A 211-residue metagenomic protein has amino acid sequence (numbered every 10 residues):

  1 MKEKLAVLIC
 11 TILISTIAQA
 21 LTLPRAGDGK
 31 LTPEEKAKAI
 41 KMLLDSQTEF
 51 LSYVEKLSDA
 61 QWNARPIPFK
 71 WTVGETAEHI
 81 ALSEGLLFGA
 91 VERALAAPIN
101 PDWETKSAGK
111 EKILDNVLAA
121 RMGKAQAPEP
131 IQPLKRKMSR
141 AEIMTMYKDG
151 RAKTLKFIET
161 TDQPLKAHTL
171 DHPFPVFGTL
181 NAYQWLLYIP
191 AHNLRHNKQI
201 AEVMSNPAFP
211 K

Functional and structural regions predicted by a protein language model:
M1-L5: Positively charged n-region of N-terminal signal peptides that target proteins for export
V7-A18: Bacterial N-terminal signal peptides
A20-K38, G89-M146, D171, F177 (+1 more regions): Short, helix-capping/interhelical loops that line the mouth of catalytic, cofactor-, or ligand-binding pockets
E34-L82: N-terminal secretory signal peptides
L43, I143-Y147, L186-I189: Hydrophobic packing residues in well-ordered alpha-helices of helical domains and bundles
L44, D59, K148, H168 (+1 more regions): Short hydrophobic/aromatic segments of transmembrane alpha-helices and their interfaces
A64-L114, A152, E159-T160, P164-K211: Short, contiguous alpha-helical
